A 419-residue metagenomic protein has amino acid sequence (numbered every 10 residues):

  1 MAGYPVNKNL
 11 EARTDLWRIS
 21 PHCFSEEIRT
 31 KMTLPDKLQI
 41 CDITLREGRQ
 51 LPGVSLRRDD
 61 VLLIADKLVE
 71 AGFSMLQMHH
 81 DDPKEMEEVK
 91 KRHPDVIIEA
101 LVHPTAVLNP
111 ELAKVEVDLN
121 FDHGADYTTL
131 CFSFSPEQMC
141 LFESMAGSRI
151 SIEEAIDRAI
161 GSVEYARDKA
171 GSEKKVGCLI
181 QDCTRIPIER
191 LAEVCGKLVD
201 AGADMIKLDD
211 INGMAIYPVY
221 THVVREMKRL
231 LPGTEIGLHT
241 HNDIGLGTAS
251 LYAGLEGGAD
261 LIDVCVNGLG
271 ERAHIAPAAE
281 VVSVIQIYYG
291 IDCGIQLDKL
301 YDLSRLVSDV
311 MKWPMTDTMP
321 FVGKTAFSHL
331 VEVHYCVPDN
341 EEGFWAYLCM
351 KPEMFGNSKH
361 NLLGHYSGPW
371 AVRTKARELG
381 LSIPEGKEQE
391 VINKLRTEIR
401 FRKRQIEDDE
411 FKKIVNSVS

Functional and structural regions predicted by a protein language model:
M1-P110, K114, L363, S367 (+1 more regions): N-terminal capping/small domains of soluble enzymes
A2-T44, G290-S419: A mid-to-C-terminal "edge-of-domain" accessory segment
T33, G53-D60, Q77-D81, L112 (+10 more regions): Catalytic cores of large soluble enzymes that bind and process phosphate-bearing ligands
I40, Q50, V54-M75, E88 (+3 more regions): Alpha/beta enzyme core
H79, L101, L179-Q181, D209 (+3 more regions): Structural motif
D82, F134, C183, N212 (+3 more regions): Conserved beta-strand edge residues that scaffold enzyme active sites
A215-E341: Catalytic alpha/beta core domains of metabolic enzymes, predominantly
